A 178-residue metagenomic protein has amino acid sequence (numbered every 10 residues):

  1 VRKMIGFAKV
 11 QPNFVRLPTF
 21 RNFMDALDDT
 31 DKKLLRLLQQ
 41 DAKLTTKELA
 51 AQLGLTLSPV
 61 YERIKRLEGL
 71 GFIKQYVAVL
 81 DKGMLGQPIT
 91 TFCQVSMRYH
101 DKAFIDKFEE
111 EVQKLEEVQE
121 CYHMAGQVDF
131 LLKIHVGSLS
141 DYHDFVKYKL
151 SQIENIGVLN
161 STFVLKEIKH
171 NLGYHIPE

Functional and structural regions predicted by a protein language model:
V1-E178: A compositional/biophysical signature of low hydrophobicity enriched in polar/charged and small residues
